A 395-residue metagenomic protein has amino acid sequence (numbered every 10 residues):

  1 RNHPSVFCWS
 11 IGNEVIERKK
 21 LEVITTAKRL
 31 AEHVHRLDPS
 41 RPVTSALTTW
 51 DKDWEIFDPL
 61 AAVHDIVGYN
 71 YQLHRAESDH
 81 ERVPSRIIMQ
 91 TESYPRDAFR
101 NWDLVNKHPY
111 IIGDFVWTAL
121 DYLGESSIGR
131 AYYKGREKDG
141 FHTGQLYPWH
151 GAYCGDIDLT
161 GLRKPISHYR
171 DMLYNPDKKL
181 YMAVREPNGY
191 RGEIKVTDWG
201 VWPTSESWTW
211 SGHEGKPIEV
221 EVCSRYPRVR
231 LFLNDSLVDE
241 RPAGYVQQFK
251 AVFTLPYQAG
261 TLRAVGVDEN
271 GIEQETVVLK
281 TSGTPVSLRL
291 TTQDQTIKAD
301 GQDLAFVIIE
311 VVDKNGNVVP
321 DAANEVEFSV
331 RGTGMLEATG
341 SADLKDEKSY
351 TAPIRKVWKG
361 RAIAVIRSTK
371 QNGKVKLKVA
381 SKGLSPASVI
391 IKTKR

Functional and structural regions predicted by a protein language model:
R1-L21, T49: Active-site groove signature of glycoside hydrolases
F7-W9, T25-T44, P59-H64, R75-Q302 (+1 more regions): Substrate-binding clefts and catalytic carboxylate motifs of secreted carbohydrate-active enzymes
S236-Y245, A338-I354: Solvent-exposed serine/threonine-rich low-complexity stretches and specific carbohydrate-binding patches
R241, P285-L290, S329-K345: Short aromatic-acidic-glycine turn motif
A251-Y257, S349-K370: Short, hydrophobic beta-strand segments
Q258-L262, A305, Q371-V375: Exposed beta-strand face motif in extracellular beta-rich ectodomains
E275-G283, L384-R395: Short beta-strand elements
